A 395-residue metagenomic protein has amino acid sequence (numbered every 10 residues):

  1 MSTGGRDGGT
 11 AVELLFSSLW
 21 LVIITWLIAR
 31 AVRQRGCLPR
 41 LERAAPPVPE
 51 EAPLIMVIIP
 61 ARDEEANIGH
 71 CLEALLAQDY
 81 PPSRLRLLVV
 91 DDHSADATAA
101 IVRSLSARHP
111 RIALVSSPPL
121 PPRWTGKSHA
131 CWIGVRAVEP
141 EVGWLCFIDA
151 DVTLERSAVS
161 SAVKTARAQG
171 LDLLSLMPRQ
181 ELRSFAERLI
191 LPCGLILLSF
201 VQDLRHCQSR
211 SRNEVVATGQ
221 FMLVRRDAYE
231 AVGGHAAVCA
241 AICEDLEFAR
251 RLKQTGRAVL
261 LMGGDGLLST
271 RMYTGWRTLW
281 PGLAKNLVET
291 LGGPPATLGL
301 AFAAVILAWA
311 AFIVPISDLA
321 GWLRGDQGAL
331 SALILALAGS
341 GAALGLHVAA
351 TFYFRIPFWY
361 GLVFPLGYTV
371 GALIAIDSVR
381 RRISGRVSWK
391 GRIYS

Functional and structural regions predicted by a protein language model:
M1-P49, L191-P192, L204, F364 (+1 more regions): N-terminal membrane-anchoring/stem segments of glycan-assembly enzymes
W20, A31, P110-V138, V142 (+5 more regions): Long helical/loop segments within the catalytic core of UDP-sugar-dependent glycosyltransferases, especially the large
P53-M56, R86: Cell-envelope/extracellular polymer assembly enzymes that use nucleotide-activated donors
E73-R84: Short, acidic, metal-binding catalytic loop of nucleotide-sugar glycosyltransferases
P81-P82, D91-I101, P118-L120: A conserved acidic beta->alpha catalytic loop
A97, I148-T165: Acidic donor-binding/catalytic loop of UDP-sugar-dependent glycosyltransferases, especially processive GT2
A166-F200, D227-E230, H235-T297, R392-Y394: Catalytic donor/gating beta->alpha subdomain of glycosyltransferases that bind UDP-sugars
L298-S384: Membrane-embedded multi-pass helical conduit in multi-pass membrane proteins, especially envelope-biosynthetic
